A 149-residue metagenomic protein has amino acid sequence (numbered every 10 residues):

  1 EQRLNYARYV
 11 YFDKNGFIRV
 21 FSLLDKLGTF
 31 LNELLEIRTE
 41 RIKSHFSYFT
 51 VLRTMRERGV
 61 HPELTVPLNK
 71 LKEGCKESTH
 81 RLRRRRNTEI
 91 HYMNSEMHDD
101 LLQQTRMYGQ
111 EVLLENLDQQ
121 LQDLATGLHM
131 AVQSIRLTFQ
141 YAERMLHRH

Functional and structural regions predicted by a protein language model:
E1, S22-D25, Q140: Long, contiguous alpha-helical bundle segments
E1-V10: Charged alpha-helical initiation segments
Y9-L35: Short, hydrophobic, well-ordered secondary-structure elements
V10, L35, T39-H149: Acidic, Ser/Thr/Gly/Pro-rich intrinsically disordered interaction regions
